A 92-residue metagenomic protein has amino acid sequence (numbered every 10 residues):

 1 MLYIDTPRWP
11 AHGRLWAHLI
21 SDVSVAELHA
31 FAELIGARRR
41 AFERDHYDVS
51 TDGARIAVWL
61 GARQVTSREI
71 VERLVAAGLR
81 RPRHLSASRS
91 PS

Functional and structural regions predicted by a protein language model:
M1-L2, W16-A17, L34, R39 (+3 more regions): Terminal leader/tail segments of proteins
M1-L28: The feature represents the first ordered module of a protein
Y3, P7, L28-F31, A77-S92: Non-catalytic peripheral regions of nucleotide-handling enzymes
P10-A11, G36, R80: Generic signal for short, ordered secondary-structure residues within or immediately flanking folded domains
H18-D45, W59: A short, structured beta-strand/loop element
R44-A87: Short, compact, well-ordered microdomains
